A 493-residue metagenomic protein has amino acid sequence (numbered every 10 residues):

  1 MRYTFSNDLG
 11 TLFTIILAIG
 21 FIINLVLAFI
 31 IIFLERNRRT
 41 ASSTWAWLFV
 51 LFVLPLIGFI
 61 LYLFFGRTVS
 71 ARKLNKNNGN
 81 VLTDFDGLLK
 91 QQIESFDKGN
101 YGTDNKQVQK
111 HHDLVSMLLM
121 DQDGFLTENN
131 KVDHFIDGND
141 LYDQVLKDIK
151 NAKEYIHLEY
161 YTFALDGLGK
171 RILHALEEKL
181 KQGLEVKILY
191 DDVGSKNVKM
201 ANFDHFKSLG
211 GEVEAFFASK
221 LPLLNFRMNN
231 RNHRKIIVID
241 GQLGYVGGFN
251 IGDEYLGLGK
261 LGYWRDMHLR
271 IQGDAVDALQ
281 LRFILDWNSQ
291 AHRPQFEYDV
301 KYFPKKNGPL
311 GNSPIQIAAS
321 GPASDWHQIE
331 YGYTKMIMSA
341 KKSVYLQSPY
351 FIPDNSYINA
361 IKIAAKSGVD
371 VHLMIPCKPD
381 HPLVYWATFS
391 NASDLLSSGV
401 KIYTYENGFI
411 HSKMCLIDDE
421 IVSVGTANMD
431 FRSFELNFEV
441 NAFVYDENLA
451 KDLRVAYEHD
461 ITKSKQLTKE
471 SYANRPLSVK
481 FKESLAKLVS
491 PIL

Functional and structural regions predicted by a protein language model:
M1-Y331, K335, S339, P379 (+4 more regions): N-terminal localization/anchoring segments of enzymes in phospholipid and broader phosphate metabolism
A340, Y350-H372, P376, H381: Helical hairpin unit composed of two closely spaced alpha helices linked by a short loop
Q347: Short alpha-helical functional segments enriched in proximate histidine and acidic residues
S356-I358, Y385-A387, I417: Histidine/acidic-residue-rich catalytic or RNA/ligand-binding cores of hydrolases and nuclease-related proteins
A360-A364, S390, H459: Short, solvent-exposed amphipathic alpha-helical segments in soluble enzyme and RNA/protein-processing domains
I402-E406: Active-site donor-binding acidic/aromatic loop of nucleotide-activated sugar and phosphosugar transferases involved
K413: Catalytic-core elements of nucleic-acid end-processing and repair enzymes
